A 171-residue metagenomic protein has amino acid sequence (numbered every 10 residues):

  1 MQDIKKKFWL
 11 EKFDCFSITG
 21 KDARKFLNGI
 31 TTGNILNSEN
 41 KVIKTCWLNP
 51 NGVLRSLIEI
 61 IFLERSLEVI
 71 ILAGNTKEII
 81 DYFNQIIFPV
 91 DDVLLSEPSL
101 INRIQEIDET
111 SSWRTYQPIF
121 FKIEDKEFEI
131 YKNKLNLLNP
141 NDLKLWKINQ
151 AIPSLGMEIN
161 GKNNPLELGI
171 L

Functional and structural regions predicted by a protein language model:
M1-L171: Basic, glycine/lysine-rich polyanion-binding surfaces/domains
